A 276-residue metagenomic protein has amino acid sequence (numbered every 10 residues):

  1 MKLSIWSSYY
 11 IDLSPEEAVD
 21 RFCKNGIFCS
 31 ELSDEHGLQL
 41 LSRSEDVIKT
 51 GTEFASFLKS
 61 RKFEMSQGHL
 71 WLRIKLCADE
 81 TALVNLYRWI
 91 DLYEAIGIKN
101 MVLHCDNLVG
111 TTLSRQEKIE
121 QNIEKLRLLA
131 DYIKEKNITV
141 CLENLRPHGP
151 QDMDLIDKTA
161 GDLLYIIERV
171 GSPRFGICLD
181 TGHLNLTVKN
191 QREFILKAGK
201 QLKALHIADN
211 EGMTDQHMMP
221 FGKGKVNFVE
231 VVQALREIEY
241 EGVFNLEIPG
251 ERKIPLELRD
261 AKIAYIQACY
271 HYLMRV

Functional and structural regions predicted by a protein language model:
M1-S7, I11-F28, K59, Y87-I90 (+3 more regions): Histidine-acidic metal/acid-base catalytic patches
I5-W6, L40-S42, K75-C77, Q116-E117 (+3 more regions): Short, contiguous strand/loop micro-motifs
Y9-I11, D34-H36, W71-I74, C105-V109 (+4 more regions): Active-site-proximal loop/turn and secondary-structure-junction residues that shape catalytic pockets, frequently
F28, L32-E124, E135, E241 (+1 more regions): Structural motif corresponding to the early beta-alpha repeats
L38-V47, P150-D157, I254-A261: Short, flexible/disordered intra-domain loops and linkers
M65-Q67, L142, L179, L246: Hydrophobic residues in well-ordered beta-strands that form the structural core
K125-D131: Histidine/acidic residue-rich metal-binding segments in metalloenzymes
N137-C141: Conserved Rossmann-fold SDR core element
